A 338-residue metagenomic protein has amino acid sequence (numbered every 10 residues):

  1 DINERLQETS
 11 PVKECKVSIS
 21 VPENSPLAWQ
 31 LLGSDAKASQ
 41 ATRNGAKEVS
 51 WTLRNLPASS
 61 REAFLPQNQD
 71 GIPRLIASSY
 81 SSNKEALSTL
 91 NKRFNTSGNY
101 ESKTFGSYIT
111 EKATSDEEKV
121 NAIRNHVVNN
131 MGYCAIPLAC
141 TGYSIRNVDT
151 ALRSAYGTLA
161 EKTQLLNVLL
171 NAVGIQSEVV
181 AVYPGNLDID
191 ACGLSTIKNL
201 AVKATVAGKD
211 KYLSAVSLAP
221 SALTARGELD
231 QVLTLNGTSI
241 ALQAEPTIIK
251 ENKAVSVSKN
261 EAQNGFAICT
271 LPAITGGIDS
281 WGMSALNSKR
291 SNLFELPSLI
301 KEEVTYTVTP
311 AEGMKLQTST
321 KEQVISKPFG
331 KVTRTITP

Functional and structural regions predicted by a protein language model:
D1-P338: A sensor for short, sequence-defined functional sites
